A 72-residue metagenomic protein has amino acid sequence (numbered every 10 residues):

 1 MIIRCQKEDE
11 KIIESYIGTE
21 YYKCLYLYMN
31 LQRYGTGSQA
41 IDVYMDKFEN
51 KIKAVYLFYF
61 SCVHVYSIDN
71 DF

Functional and structural regions predicted by a protein language model:
M1-I13: A short beta-loop-alpha structural element at the N-terminal edge of CoA-dependent acyl/N-acetyltransferase catalytic
M1-I2, Y21-F72: Conserved donor-binding loop and adjoining core beta-sheet/short helix segment in diverse acyl/aminoacyl transferases
I12-I17, Y28: Short Lys/Arg-enriched alpha/beta "domain-start" segment
